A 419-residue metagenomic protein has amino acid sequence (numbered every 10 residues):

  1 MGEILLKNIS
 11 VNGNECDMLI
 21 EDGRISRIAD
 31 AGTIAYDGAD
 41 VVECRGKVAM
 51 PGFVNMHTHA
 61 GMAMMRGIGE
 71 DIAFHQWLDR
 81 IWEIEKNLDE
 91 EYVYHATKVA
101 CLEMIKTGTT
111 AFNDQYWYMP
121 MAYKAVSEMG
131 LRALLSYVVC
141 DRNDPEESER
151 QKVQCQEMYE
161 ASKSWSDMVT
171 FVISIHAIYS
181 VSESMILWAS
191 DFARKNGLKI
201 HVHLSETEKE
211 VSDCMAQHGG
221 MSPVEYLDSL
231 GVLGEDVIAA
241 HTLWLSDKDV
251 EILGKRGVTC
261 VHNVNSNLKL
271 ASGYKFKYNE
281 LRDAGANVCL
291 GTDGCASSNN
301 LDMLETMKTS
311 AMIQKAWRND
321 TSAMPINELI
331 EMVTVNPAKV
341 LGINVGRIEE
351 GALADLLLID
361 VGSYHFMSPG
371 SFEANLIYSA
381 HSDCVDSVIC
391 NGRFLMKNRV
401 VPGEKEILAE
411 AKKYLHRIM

Functional and structural regions predicted by a protein language model:
M1-C16, I20-S26, V333-M419: Active-site microenvironment of metallo-dependent hydrolases
G2-N8, A35-W77, K98, I105-K106: Replace "His-x-His-based motif
I9, G23, G46, H57 (+14 more regions): Divalent metal-coordination and catalytic microenvironments
M64-H95, L102, M129-D144, E149 (+3 more regions): Active-site gating loops and adjacent loop-to-helix segments of metal-dependent hydrolytic enzymes
R66-L131, V153-W165, K412-I418: Alpha-helical scaffold segments that flank or form the walls of functional sites
A122-L243: Metal-coordinating catalytic core of metallo-dependent amide/deamination hydrolases
E208-M221, D249-G254, A271-L281, S298-K315: Histidine/acidic-residue-rich catalytic or RNA/ligand-binding cores of hydrolases and nuclease-related proteins
S229-L233, Y278-S363, I377-A380: His/Asp/Glu-enriched, well-ordered alpha-helical/loop segment that forms or immediately abuts the divalent-metal
